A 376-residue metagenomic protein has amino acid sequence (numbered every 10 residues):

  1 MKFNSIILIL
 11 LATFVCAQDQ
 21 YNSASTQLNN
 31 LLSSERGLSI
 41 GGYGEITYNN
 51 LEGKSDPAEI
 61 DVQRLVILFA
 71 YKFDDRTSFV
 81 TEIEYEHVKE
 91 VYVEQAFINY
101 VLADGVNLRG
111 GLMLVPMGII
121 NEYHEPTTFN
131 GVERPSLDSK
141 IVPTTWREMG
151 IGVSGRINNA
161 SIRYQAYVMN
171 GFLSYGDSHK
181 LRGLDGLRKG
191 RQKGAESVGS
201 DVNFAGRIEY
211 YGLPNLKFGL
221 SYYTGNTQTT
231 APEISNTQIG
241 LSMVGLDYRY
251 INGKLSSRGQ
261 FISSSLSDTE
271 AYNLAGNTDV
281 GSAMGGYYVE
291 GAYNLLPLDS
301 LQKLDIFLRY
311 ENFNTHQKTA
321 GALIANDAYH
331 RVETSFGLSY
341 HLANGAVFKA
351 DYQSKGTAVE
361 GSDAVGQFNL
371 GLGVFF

Functional and structural regions predicted by a protein language model:
M1-Y21: Cleavable N-terminal export/targeting peptides
Q18-Q20, Q63, Q260, E290: Glutamine-centric residue-chemistry signal
D19-Q20, I120, L137-I141, G190-G194: Surface-exposed, low-hydrophobicity segments enriched in Gly/Pro/acidic/Ser residues that characterize the mature
Q27-S174, S200-K217, Y288-N294, D305-F307 (+1 more regions): Outer membrane beta-barrel
E52-S55, N99-V101, N121, F129 (+2 more regions): Outer-membrane beta-barrel pore domains
T144, A195-V202, S235-G240: Active-site glycine- and acidic-residue-rich loops that bind and position anionic ligands or nucleotide-like cofactors
G176-S178: Surface-exposed loop and adjacent secondary-structure segments within mature catalytic domains
G183-A231: Loop-centered beta-sheet repeat module
